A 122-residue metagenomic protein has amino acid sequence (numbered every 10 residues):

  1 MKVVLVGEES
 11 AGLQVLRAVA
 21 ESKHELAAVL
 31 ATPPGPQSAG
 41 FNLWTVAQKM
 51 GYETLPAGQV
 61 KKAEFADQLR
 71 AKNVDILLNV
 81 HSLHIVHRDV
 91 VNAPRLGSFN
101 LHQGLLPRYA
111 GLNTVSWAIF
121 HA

Functional and structural regions predicted by a protein language model:
M1-A122: One-carbon transfer enzymes
